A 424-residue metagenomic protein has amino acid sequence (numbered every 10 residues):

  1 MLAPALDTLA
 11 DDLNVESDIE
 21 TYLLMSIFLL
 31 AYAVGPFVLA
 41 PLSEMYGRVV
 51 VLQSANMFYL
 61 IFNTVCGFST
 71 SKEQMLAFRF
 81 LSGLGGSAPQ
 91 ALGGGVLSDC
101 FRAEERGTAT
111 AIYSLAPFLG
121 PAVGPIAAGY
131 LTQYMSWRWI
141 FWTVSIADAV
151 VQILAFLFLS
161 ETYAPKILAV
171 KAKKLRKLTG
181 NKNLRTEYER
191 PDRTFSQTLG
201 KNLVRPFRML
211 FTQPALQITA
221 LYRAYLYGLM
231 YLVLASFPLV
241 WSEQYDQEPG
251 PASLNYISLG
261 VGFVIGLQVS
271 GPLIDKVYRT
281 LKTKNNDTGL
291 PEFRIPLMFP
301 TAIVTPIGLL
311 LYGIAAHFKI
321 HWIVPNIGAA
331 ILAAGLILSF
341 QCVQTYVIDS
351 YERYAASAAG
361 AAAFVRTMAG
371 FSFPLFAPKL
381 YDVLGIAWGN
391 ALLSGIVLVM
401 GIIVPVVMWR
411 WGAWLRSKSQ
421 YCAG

Functional and structural regions predicted by a protein language model:
M1-G424: A six-helix transmembrane bundle that forms the core substrate pathway of small-molecule transporters
